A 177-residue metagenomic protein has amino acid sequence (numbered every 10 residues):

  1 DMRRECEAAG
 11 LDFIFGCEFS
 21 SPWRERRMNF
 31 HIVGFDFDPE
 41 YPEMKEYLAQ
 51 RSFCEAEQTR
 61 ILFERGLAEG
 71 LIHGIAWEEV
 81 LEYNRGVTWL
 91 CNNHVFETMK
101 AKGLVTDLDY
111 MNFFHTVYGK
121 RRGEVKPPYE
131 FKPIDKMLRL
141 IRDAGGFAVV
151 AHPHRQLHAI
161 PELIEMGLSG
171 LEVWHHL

Functional and structural regions predicted by a protein language model:
D1-L90, H94, M166-L177: A metal-dependent hydrolase metal-coordination microenvironment
D1-M28, T116-D143, F147-V150, H154-L177: An N-terminally biased module of ancient metal coordination in phosphate/nucleic-acid-related enzymes
S20-R24, M44-F53, A101-T116, I141-R142: Short, surface-exposed, charge-dense and proline/glycine-enriched linear segments
P42, F53, E57-R60, N93 (+3 more regions): Generic alpha-helical secondary structure signal
A68-E130: Hydrophobic, aromatic-enriched interface-forming segments
